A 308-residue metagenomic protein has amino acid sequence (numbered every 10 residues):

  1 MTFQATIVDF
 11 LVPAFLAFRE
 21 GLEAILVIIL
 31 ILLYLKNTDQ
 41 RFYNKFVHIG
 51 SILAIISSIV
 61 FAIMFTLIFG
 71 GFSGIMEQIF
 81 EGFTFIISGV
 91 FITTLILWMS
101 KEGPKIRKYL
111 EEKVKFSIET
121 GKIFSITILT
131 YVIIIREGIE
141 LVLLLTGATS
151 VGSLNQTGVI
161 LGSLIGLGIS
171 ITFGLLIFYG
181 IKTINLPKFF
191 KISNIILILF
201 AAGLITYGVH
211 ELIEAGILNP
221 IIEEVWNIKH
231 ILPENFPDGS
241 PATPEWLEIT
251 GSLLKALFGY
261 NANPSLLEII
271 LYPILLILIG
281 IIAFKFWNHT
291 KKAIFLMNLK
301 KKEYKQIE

Functional and structural regions predicted by a protein language model:
M1-E308: Multi-pass alpha-helical transmembrane bundle typical of ion/small-solute transporters and intramembrane aspartyl
